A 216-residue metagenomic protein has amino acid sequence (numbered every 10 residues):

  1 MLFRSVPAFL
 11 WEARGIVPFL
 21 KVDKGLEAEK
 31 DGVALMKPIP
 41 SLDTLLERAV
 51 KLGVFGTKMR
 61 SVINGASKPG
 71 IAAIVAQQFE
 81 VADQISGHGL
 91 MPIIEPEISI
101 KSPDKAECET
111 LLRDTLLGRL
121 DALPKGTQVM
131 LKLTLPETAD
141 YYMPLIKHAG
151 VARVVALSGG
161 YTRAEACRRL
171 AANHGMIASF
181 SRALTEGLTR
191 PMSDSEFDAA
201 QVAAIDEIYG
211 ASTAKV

Functional and structural regions predicted by a protein language model:
S5-L10, P38-L52, E80-V81: Short, charged beta->alpha transition segments
L10-V22, I74-G89, E109-K125, P144-A149: Alpha-helix-loop-beta-strand connector modules within alpha/beta enzyme cores
G15-K21, V54-K58, G89-E95, G126-K132 (+2 more regions): Structural preference for beta-strand elements that scaffold enzyme active sites
K21-P40, S61-A72, K105: Active-site mouth loops of central-metabolism enzymes
K24-L26, S61-G65, I98-S102, L135-A139 (+2 more regions): Active-site-proximal loop/turn and secondary-structure-junction residues that shape catalytic pockets, frequently
K58-R60, G70, D104-E137, R153-G159: Catalytic beta/alpha-barrel core
K125-A214: Catalytic-face loop-and-helix region of soluble metabolic enzyme cores
